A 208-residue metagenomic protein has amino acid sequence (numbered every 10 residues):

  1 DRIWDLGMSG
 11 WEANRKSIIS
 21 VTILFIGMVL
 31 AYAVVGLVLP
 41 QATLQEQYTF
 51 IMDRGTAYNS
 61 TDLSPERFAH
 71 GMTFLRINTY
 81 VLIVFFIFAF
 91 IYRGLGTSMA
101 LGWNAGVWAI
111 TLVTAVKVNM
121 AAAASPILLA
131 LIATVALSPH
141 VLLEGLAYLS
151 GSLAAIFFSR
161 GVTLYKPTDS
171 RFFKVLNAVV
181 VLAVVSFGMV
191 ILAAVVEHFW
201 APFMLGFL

Functional and structural regions predicted by a protein language model:
R2-A13, D169-K174: Membrane-interfacial, low-structure loops and terminal tails that flank and connect transmembrane helices in multi-pass
S9-G27, G94-S98, L176-V184: Alpha-helical transmembrane segments and their helix-start/interface "positive-inside/aromatic belt" motifs in integral
E12-I77: Hydrophobic alpha-helical segments and helix pairs
T22-V38, I91-G106, H140-L143, S186: Hydrophobic alpha-helical membrane-insertion segments
S64-I110: Internal active-site segments that recognize and position negatively charged phosphoryl groups and nucleotide moieties
L82-I87, T134, I191, V195: Alpha-helical transmembrane segments of multipass membrane proteins
L112-F187, I191-L192: Hydrophobic alpha-helical transmembrane segments and adjacent short intramembrane/lumenal linkers of inner/organellar
L192-L208: Juxtamembrane boundary at the C-terminal end of a transmembrane helix
